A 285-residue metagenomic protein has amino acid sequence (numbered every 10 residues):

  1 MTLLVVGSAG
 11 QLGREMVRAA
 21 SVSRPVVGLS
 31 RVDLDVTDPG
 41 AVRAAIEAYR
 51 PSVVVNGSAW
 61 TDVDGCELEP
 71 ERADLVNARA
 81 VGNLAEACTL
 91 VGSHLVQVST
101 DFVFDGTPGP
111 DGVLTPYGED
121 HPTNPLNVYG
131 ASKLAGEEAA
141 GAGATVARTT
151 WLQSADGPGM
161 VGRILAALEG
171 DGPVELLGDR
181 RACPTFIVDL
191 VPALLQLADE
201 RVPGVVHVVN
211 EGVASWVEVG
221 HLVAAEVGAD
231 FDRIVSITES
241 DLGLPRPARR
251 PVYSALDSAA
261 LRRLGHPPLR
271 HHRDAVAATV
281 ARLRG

Functional and structural regions predicted by a protein language model:
M1-A20: N-terminal Rossmann NAD(P)H-binding glycine-rich loop of SDR-like oxidoreductase domains
S21-A44: Adenosine-cofactor binding site in Rossmann-like domains, unifying the SAM/SAH pocket of S-adenosylmethionine-dependent
V36-A78: NAD(P)H-binding glycine-rich loop region in Rossmannoid oxidoreductase-like domains and their noncatalytic homologs
L68-V96: NAD(P)-cofactor binding segment of oxidoreductase domains
L75, R79-N83, V103-A147, W151-S154: Catalytic helix-loop patch of NAD(P)-dependent Rossmann-fold dehydrogenases
E138-A182, V188-D189: NAD(P)-dependent short-chain dehydrogenase/reductase
A193, E200-R246: Mid/C-terminal beta-alpha module of Rossmann-like enzyme folds, strongest in SDR-family dehydrogenases/epimerases
S215-H221, T238-R284: Conserved C-terminal active-site "lid" loop/helix of NAD(P)H-dependent oxidoreductases that clamps the redox cofactor
